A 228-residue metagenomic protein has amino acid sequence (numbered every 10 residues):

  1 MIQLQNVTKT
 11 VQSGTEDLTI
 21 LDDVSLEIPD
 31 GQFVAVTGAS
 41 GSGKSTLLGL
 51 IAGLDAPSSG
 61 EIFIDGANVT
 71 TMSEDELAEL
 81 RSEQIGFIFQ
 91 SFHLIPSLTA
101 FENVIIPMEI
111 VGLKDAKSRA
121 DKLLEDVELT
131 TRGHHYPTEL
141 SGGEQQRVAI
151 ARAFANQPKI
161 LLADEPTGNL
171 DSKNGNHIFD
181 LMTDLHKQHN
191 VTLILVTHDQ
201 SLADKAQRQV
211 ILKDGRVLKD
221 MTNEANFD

Functional and structural regions predicted by a protein language model:
I2-L212: ABC family nucleotide-binding domain
R216-D228: Conserved beta-strand-loop-alpha-helix hinge in the C-terminal portion of ABC ATPase nucleotide-binding domains
